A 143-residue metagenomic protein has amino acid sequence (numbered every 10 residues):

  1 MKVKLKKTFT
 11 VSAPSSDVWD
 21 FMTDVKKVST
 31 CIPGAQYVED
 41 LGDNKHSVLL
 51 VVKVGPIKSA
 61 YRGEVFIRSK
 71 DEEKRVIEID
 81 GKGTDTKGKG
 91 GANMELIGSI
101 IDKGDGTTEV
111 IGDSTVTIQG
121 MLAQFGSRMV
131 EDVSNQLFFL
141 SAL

Functional and structural regions predicted by a protein language model:
M1-L49, G55: Hydrophobic ligand-binding cavity/cleft-lining segments
K2-T8, K45-S47, A60-R62, V76 (+2 more regions): Intrinsic-disorder/low-complexity, polar/charged segments enriched in Ser/Thr/Lys/Arg/Asp/Glu/Gln
T8-T10, E39, F66, S99-I101 (+1 more regions): Generic structural detector for well-ordered beta-strands
P14, D43, E72-E73, K103-G106: Short strand-connecting beta-turns/loops that link adjacent beta-strands
D20, D105, L143: Replace "anionic and nucleotidyl ligands
D40-G83: Glycine-rich portal/gate segments that line the openings of hydrophobic small-molecule binding cavities
S69, G83-D132: Beta-strand/loop substructures that line and gate deep hydrophobic ligand-binding cavities in soluble
V130, S134-L143: Short amphipathic alpha-helical signal-transduction/dimerization elements
